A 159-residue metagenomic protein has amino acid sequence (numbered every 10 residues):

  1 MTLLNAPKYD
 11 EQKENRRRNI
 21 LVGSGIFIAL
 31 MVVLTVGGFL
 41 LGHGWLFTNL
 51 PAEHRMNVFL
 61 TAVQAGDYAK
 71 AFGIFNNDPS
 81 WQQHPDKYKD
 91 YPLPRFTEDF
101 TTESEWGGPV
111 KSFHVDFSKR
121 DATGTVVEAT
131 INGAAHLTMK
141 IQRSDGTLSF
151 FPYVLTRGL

Functional and structural regions predicted by a protein language model:
T2-N5, D10-E14, N19, T125-L159: Short beta-strand edge/turn micro-motifs at domain boundaries
L3-T61, A65: Short, low-complexity N-terminal intrinsically disordered segments enriched in polar/charged residues
Q12, Q64, Q82-Q83, Q142: Residue-identity detector for glutamine
I20-V22, L34-T35, F39-L41, S104-E105 (+3 more regions): Generic detector of intrinsically disordered, low-complexity, polar/charged segments
F47, P92, F151-Y153: Alpha-helix initiation/capping motif
E53-H54, V58-T61, A69-I131: Short solvent-exposed beta->alpha transition segments
V63, K70, R143-D145: Bulky hydrophobic/aromatic packing residues
